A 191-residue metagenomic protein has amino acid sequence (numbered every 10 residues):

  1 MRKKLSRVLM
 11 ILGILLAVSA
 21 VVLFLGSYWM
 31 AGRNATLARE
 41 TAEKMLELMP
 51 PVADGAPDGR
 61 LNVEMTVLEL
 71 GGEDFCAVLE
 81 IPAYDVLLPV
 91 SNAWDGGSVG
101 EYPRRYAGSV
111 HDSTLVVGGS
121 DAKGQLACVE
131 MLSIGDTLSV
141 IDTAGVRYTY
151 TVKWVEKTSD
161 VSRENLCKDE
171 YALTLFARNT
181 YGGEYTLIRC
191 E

Functional and structural regions predicted by a protein language model:
K4-E191: Solvent-exposed, non-transmembrane regions of membrane-associated and secreted proteins
